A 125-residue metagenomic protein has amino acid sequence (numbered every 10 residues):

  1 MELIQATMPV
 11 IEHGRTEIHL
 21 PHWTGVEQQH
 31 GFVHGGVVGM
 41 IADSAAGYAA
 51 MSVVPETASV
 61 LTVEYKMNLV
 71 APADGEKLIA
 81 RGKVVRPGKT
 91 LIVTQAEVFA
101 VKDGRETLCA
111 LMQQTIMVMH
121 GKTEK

Functional and structural regions predicted by a protein language model:
L3-V33: Catalytic strand-loop segment that frames the active site of acyl-thioester-processing enzymes
I4, G14-T16, S59-Y65, E76 (+1 more regions): A generic structural signal for short beta-strands and their flanking turns/coil linkers
A6, Y65-M67, A96-V98: Hydrophobic/aromatic beta-strand elements that line small-molecule binding cavities or substrate pockets in beta-rich
L20-H22, L69, V118: Hydrophobic residues in beta-strands and at strand termini
H30-D43, G47, T62: Compact, glycine-rich, soluble single-domain proteins
Y48-I79, V84: Hydrophobic beta-strand-centered segment that forms part of the acyl-chain substrate-binding groove
P72-K125: HotDog/MaoC-like acyl-thioester-processing domains
